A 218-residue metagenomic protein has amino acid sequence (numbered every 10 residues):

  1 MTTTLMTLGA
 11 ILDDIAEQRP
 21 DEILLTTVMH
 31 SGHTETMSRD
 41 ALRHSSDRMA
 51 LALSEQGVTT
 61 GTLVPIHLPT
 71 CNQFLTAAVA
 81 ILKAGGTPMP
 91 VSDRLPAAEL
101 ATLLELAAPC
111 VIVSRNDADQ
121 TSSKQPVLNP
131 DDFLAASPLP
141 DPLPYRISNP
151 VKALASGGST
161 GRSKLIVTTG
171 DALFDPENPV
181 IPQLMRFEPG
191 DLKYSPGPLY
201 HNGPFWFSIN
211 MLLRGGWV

Functional and structural regions predicted by a protein language model:
T2-M6, N129-P150, S163, D175-P176: Flexible, low-complexity linker/hinge segments
T2-T26, H44: A short N-terminal helical cap/helix-turn-helix that marks the beginning of AMP-binding/adenylate-forming
L25-G57, T62-C71, P96-A101, E105: Conserved AMP-binding/adenylate-forming core of the ANL superfamily
T36-D40, V151-E177: Conserved AMP-binding A3 loop
R43-R48, I166-E188: Conserved structural elements of the adenylate-forming
V64, I81, S156-S159, K193 (+1 more regions): Conserved S/T- and glycine-rich ATP-binding loop of Class I adenylate-forming
P65-H67, F74, A78, L82-C110 (+2 more regions): Short beta-strand->loop structural element characteristic of the AMP-binding/adenylate-forming
P176-L192, Y200-V218: Conserved AMP-binding/adenylation subdomain of ANL enzymes
